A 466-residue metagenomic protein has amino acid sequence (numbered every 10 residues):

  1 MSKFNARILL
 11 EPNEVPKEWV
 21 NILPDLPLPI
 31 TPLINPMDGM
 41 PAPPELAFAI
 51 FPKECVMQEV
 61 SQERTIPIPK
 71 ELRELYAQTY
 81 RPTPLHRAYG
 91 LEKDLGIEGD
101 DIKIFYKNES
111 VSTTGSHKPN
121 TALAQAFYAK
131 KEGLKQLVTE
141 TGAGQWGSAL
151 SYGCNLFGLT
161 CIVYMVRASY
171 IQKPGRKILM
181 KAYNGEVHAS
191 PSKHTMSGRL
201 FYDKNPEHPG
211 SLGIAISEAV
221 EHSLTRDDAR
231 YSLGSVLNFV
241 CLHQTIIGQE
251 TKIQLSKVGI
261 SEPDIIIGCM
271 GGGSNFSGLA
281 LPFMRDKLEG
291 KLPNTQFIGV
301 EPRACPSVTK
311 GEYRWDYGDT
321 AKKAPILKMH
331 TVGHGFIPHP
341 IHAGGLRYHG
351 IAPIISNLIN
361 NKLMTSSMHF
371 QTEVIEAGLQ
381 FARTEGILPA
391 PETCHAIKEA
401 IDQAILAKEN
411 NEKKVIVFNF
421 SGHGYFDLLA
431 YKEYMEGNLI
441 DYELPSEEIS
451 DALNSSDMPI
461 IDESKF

Functional and structural regions predicted by a protein language model:
S2-L134: Positively charged, low-complexity intrinsically disordered leader regions
I68, P82, L200-F239, I247 (+4 more regions): Active-site/ligand-binding loops adjacent to catalytic centers
N108-T121, L137-G147, L237-V240, I267-G272 (+4 more regions): Active-site nucleophile and cofactor-binding loops and adjacent substrate-binding regions of central metabolic enzymes
T121, E132-A168, E262-F276, K414-F420: A short, small-residue-rich loop immediately preceding and capping a beta-strand
A124-L134, S148-T160, K181-A182, A280-E289 (+1 more regions): Alpha-helix C-terminal capping segments
V138, W146-P209, S307-D319, L428-E436: Active-site-proximal loop->helix
M270-G278, Q371-E436: Claisen-condensing/thiolase-fold acyl-transfer catalytic domains that form or cleave C-C bonds in fatty acid
